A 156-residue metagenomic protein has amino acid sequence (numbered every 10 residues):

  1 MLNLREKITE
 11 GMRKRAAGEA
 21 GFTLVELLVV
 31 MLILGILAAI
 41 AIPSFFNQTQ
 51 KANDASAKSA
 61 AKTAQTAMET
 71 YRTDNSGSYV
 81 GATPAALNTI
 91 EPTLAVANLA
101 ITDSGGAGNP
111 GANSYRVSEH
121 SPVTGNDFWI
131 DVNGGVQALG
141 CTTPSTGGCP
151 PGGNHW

Functional and structural regions predicted by a protein language model:
M1-F22: N-terminal leader/signal peptides at the extreme start of proteins
L2-E6, T66-W156: Periplasmic/extracellular, small/polar-rich flexible segments of pilin-like filament-forming proteins
R15, F46-K62, N75: Aliphatic-rich helix starts adjacent to a transmembrane/signal segment
A17-F45: N-terminal single-pass transmembrane signal-anchor helix
E19, K51-S59, I101-G111: Residues at secondary-structure transition points
M31, K58, Q65: Conserved catalytic core of two-component sensor histidine kinases
